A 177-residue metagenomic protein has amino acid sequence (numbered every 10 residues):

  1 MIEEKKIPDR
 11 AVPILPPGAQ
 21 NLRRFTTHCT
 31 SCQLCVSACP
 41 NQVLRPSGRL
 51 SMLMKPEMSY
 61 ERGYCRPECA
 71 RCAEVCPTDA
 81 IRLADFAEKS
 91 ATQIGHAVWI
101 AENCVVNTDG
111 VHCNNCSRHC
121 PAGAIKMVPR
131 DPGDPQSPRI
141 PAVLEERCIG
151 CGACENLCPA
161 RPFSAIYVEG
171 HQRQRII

Functional and structural regions predicted by a protein language model:
M1-I177: Non-ligating segments of multi-cofactor redox enzymes
